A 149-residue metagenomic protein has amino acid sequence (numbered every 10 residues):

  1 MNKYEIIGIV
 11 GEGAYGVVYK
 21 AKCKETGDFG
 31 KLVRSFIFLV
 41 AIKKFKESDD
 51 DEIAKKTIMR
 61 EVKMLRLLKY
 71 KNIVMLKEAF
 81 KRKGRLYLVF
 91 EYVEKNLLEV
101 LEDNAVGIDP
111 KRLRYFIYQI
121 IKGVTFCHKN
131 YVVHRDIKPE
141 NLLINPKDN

Functional and structural regions predicted by a protein language model:
G11-A14, K69-N72, R82-R85: Flexible N-lobe loop architecture of eukaryotic-like protein kinase catalytic domains
V17: Conserved N-lobe ATP-binding subsite of Hanks-type protein kinase domains, especially the beta3 VAIK lysine
F29-V40, K44-K69: Conserved N-lobe beta3->alphaC-helix segment of eukaryotic protein kinase catalytic domains
E78-A79: A short, aromatic-enriched beta-strand patch in the conserved N-lobe beta-sheet of the protein kinase catalytic domain
G84-N96: Conserved short submotifs of the Hanks-type protein kinase catalytic core that shape the nucleotide-binding pocket
L98-I108: AlphaC helix of the protein kinase catalytic domain
F116-I117: Activation segment signature within eukaryotic-like protein kinase domains
H128-N145: Catalytic-loop of the protein kinase fold
